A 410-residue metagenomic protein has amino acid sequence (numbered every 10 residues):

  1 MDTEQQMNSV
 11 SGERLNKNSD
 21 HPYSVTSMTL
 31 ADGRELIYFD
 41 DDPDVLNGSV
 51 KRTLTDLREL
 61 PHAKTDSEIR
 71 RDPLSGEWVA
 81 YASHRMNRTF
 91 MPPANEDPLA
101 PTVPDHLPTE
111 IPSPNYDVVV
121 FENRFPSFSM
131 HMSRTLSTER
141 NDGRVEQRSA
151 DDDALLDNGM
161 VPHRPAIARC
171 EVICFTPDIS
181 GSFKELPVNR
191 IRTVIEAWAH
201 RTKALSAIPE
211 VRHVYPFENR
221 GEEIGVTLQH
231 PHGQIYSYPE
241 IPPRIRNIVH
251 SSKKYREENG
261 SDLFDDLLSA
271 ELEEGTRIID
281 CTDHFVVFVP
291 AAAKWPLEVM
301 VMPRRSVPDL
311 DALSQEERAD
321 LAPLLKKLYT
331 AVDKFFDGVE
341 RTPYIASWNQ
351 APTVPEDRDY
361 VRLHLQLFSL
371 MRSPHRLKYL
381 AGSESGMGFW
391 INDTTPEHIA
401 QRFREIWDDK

Functional and structural regions predicted by a protein language model:
D2-K410: HIT superfamily nucleotide-processing domains
